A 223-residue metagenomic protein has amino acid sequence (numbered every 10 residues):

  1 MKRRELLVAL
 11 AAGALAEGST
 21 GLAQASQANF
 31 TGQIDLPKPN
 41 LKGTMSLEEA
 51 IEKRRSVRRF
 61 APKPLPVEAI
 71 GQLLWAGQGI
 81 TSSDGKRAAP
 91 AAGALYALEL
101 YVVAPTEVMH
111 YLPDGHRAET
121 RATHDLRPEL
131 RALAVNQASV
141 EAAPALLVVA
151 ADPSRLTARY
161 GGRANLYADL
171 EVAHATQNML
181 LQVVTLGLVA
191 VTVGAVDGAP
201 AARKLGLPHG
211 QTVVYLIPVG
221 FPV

Functional and structural regions predicted by a protein language model:
M1-L7: Twin-arginine (Tat) signal peptide motif
V8-G13, G18-A143: N-terminal amphipathic, basic helical "cap/leader" segment at the start of enzyme domains
R54, L73, L100, A145-V149 (+2 more regions): Small-aliphatic-rich amphipathic alpha-helix that forms the alpha element of a beta-alpha
Q78, P105-E107, A150-S154, V196 (+1 more regions): Solvent-exposed coil/turn segments that connect beta secondary-structure elements in extracytoplasmic/periplasmic
A92, V193, V219: Short glycine-rich loop/turn motifs that provide flexible caps or phosphate-binding loops at active sites
L95-A97, L188, V214: Short secondary-structure junction motifs
L207-V223: A glycine-rich helix N-cap at a beta->alpha junction
